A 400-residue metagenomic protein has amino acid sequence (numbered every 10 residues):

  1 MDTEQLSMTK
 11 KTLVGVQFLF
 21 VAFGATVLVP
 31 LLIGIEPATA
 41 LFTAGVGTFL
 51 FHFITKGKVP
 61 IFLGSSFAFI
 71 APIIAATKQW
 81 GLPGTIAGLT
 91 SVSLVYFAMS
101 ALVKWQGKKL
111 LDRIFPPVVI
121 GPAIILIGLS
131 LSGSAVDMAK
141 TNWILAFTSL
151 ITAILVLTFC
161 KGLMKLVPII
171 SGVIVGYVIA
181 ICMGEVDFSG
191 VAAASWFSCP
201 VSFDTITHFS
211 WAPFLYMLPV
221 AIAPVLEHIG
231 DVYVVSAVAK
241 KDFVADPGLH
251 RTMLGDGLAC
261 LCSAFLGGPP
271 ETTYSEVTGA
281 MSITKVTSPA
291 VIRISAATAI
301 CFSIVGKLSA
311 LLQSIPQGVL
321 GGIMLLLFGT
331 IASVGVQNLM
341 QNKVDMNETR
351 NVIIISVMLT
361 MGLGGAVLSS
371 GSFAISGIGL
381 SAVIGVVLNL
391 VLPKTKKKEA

Functional and structural regions predicted by a protein language model:
M1-I61, A68-W80: N-terminal signal-anchor module of multipass membrane proteins
M1-L13, F188-F203, A237-A245, R251-T252 (+1 more regions): Intrinsically disordered, low-complexity non-transmembrane regions of multi-pass membrane transporters
D2, L6-T9, G34-H52, K58 (+1 more regions): Membrane-embedded helical hairpins/re-entrant loop segments and their flanking transmembrane helices within multi-pass
T12-A22, L145-S149, V167-P168, V201-V232 (+1 more regions): Hydrophobic, membrane-embedded alpha-helices of multi-pass small-molecule transporters
G24-V27, I151-V156, V167, D187-W196 (+2 more regions): Juxtamembrane interface elements at the cytosolic ends of transmembrane helices in multi-pass membrane proteins
I35-L41, G57-F69, L111-I120, K165-I170 (+4 more regions): Short, non-helical or kinked segments that cap or interrupt transmembrane helices
P72-W80, L157, V277-I292, T298-S303: Interfacial segments of multi-pass membrane proteins
Q79-A192, A296-A400: Membrane-embedded alpha-helical modules
